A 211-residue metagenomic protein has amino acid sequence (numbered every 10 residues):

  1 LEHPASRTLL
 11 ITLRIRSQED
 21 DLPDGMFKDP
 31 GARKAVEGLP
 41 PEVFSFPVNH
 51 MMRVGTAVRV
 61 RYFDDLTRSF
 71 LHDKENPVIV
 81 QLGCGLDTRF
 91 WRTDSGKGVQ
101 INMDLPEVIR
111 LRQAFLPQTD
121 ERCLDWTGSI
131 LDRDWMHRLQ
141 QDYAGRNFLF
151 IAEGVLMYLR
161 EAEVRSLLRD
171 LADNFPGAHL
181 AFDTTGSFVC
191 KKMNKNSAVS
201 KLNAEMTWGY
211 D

Functional and structural regions predicted by a protein language model:
L1-V80, C84-G128, R133, Q140-A144: Rossmann-like AdoMet
G83, F150-Y158: Short catalytic micro-motifs in class I SAM-dependent methyltransferases
F90-R92, E161-A162, K192: Short glycine-/acidic-enriched loop or helix-start segments at secondary-structure transitions that form or flank
C123-D125, R133-M136, Y158-P176: A short, conserved alpha-helix within the catalytic core of class I
I130-R133, L156-Y158, G186-C190: Short, catalytically relevant binding-site loops at active-site mouths
R138, K191-N194: Short, well-ordered secondary-structure micro-motifs
N147-I151, L168-S187: Conserved beta-strand signature within the Rossmann-like core of class I S-adenosyl-L-methionine
A204-D211: Short alpha-helix
